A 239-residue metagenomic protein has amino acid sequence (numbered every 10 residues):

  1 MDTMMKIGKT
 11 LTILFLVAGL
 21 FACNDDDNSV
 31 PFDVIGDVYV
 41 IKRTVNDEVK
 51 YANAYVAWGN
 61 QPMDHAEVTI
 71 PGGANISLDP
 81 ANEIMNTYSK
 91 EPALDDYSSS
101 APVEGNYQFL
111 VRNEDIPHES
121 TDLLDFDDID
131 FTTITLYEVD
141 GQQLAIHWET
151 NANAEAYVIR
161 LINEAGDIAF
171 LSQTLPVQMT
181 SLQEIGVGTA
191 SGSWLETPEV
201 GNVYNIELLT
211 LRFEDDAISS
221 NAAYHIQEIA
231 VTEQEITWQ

Functional and structural regions predicted by a protein language model:
M1-C23: Sec-dependent bacterial lipoprotein signal peptides
V17-V45: Bacterial Sec-dependent N-terminal signal peptides
K42-N75: Post-signal-peptide N-terminal segment of Sec-exported extracytoplasmic proteins
V56-W58, Q142-A154: Conserved aromatic anchor
G72-Y88, A169-Q183: Solvent-exposed serine/threonine-rich low-complexity stretches and specific carbohydrate-binding patches
S89-P102, T180-N202: Signal that preferentially marks extracellular ectodomain short beta-strand elements of beta-sandwich modules
P102, N113, L195-H225: Beta-strand-rich modules
H118-S120, F213-Q239: Extracellular fibronectin type III
